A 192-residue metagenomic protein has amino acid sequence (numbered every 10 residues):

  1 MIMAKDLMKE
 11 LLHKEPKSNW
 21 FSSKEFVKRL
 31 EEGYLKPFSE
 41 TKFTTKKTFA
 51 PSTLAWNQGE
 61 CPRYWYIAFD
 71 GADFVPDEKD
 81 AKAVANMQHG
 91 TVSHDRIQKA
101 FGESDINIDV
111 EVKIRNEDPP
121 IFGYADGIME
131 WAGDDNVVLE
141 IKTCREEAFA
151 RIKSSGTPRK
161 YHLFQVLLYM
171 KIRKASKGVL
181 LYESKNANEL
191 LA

Functional and structural regions predicted by a protein language model:
M1-V138, C144-R151, G156, K160: Metal-dependent nuclease catalytic cores that hydrolyze phosphodiester bonds in DNA/RNA, characterized by
E103, C144, I172-G178: Alpha-helix capping at helix-to-loop junctions
K142-R145, S184-N186: A short beta-strand motif that forms part of the nucleic acid-binding face of small beta-barrel RNA-binding folds
S154-I172: Short, charged, amphipathic alpha-helix that recurs within catalytic cores of restriction-modification and other
A175-A192: Substrate-binding beta-hairpin/strand module that engages nucleic acids
